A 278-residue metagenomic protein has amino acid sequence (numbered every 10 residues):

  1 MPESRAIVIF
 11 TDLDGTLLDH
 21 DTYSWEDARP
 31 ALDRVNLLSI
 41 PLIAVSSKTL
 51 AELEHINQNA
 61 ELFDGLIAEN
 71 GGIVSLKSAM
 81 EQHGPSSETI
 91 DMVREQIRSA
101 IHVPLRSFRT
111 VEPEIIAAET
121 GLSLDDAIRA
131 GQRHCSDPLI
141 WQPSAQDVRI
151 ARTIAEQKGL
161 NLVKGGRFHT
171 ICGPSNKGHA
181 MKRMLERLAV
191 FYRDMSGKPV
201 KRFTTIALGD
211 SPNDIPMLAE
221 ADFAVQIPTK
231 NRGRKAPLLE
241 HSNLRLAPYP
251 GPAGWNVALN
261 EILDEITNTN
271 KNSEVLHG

Functional and structural regions predicted by a protein language model:
P2-S4, W25, A31, H169-G278: Mg2+-dependent phosphoryl-transfer enzymes with acidic/Ser/Thr/Gly-rich catalytic loops
R5-T22, L218: Asp-based phosphoryl-transfer active-site loop
I9-T11, L66-I67, A207: Residue-level marker for buried hydrophobic side chains located in beta-strands that build the well-ordered beta-sheet
D21-T110, T229-K230: Active-site phosphate-binding/coordination module
N36-L37, E156, A219: Anion (oxyanion) recognition and catalysis
P41, N161, F223-A224: Residue-level detector of anion-binding/catalytic polar loops
E52-H55, I115, I150, P216-M217: Phosphate- and divalent-cation-binding pockets in alpha/beta enzyme and binding domains that engage nucleotide-derived
A100, P104-I206, P212: Conserved acidic, metal-coordinating active-site core of Asp-based, Mg2+-dependent phosphoryl-transfer enzymes
